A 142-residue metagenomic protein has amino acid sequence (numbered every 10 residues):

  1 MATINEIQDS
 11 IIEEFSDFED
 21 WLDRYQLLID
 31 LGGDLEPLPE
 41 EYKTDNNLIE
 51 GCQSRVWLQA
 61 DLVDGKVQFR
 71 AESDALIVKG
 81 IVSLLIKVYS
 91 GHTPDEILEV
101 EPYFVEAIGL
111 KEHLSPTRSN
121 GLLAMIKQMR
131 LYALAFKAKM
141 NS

Functional and structural regions predicted by a protein language model:
M1-R55, L62-G65, V105-A124, Q128-N141: N-terminal intrinsically disordered, cationic/polar leader segments that include organellar targeting peptides
W57-Q59, L84: Short, hydrophobic/aromatic-rich beta-strand segments within well-structured domains
K66-R70: General beta-strand recognition
S73-D74: A short interface-forming secondary-structure element
V82-H92: Alpha-helical support elements that line or immediately flank enzyme active sites and cofactor-binding pockets
G91-I108: Glycine-rich phosphate/pyrophosphate-binding loops and their adjacent beta-strand/loop elements at enzyme active sites
